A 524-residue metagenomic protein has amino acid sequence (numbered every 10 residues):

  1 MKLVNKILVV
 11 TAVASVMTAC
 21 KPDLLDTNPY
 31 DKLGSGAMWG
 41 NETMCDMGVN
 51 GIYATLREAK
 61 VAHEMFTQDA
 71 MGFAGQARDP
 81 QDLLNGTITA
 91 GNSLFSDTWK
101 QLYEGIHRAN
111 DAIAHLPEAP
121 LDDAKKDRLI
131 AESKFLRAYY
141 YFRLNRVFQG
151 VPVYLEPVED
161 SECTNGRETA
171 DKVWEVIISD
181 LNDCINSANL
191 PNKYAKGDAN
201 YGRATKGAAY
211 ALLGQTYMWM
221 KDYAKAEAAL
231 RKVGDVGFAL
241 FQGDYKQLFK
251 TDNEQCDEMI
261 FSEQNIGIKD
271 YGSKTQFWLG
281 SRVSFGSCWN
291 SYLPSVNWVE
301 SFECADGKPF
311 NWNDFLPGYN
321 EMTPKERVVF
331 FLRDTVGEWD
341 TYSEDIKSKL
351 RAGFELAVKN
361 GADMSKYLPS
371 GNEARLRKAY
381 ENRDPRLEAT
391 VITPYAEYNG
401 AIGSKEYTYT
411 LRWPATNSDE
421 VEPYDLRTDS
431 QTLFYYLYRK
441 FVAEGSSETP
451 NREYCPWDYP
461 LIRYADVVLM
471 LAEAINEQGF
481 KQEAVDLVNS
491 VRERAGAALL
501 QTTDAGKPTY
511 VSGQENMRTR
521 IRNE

Functional and structural regions predicted by a protein language model:
M1-P29: Bacterial Sec-dependent N-terminal signal peptides
K21-G75, G207-D419: An aromatic- and glycine-enriched ligand-binding surface/loop that stacks and positions planar moieties
G34-A62, R78-F148, E162-E175, L181-K196 (+7 more regions): Conserved, well-structured interaction surfaces
I130, R137, K206, L213 (+2 more regions): Structural register within alpha-helical repeat arrays
K366-E493: C-terminal substrate/ligand-recognition segments
